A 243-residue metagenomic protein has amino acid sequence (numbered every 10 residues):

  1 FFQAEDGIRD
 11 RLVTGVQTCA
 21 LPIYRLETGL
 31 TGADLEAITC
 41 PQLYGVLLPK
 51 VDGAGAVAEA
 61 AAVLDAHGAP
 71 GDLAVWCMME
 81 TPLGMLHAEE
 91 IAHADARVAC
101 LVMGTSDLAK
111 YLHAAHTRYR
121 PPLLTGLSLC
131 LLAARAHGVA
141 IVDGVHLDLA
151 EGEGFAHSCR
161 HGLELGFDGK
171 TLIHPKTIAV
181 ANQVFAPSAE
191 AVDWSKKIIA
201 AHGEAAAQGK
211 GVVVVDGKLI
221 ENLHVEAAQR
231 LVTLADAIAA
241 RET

Functional and structural regions predicted by a protein language model:
F1-C19: Single conserved hydrophobic/aromatic residue that forms the stacking wall/gate of nucleotide- or nucleobase-binding
V16, A20-T243: Expand to "…catalyze enediolate/carbanion chemistry for C-C bond making/breaking, isomerization, decarboxylation
